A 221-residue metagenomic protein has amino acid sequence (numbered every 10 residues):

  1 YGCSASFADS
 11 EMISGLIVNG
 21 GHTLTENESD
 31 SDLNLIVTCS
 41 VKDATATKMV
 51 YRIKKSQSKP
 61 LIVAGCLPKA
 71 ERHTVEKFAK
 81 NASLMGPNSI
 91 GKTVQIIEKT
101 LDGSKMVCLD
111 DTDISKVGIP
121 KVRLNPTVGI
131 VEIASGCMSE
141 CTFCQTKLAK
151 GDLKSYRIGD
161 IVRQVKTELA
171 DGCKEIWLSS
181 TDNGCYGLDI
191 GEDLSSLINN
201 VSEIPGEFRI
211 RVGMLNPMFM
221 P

Functional and structural regions predicted by a protein language model:
Y1-C185: Proteins enriched for Cys/Gly/acidic motifs involved in redox and nucleic-acid/cofactor modification
L61, A70, V75, A170-P221: Conserved SAM/AdoMet-binding glycine-rich loop
